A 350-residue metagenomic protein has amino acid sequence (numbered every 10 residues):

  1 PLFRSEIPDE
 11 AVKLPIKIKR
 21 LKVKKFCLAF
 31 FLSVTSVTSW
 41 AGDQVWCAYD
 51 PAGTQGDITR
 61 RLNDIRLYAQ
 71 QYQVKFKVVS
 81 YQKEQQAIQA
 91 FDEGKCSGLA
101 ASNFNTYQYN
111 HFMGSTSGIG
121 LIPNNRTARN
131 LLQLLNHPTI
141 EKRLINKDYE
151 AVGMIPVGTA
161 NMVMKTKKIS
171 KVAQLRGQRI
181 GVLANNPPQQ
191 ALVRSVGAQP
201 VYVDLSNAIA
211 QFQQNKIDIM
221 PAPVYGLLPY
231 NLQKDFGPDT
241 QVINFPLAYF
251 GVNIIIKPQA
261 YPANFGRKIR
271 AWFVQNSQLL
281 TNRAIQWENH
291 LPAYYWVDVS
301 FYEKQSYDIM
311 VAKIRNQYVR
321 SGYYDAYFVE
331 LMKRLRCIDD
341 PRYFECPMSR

Functional and structural regions predicted by a protein language model:
P1-L2: Short, small-residue-biased leader/transition segments that mark boundaries at the very start of proteins
K24-A29: Sec-dependent signal peptide recognition, specifically the positively charged N-region followed immediately by
G42-Y72, E150-Q214: Bilobed "Venus flytrap"/periplasmic-binding protein-like clamshell domains and structurally analogous long
D43-A160, K234, D239-A248: Short, glycine-/small- and polar/acidic-enriched structural segments that line small-molecule recognition paths
F91-A101, R179, Q199, Q214-P223: Alpha-to-beta junction loops
S102-S195, P246-S349: Contiguous mixed-secondary-structure segments that line small-molecule binding/active-site clefts of soluble domains
Q199, V203-P238, I243-N244, Y249-F250: Glycine- and acidic-residue-rich phosphate-binding/metal-coordinating active-site segment common to enzymes that handle
